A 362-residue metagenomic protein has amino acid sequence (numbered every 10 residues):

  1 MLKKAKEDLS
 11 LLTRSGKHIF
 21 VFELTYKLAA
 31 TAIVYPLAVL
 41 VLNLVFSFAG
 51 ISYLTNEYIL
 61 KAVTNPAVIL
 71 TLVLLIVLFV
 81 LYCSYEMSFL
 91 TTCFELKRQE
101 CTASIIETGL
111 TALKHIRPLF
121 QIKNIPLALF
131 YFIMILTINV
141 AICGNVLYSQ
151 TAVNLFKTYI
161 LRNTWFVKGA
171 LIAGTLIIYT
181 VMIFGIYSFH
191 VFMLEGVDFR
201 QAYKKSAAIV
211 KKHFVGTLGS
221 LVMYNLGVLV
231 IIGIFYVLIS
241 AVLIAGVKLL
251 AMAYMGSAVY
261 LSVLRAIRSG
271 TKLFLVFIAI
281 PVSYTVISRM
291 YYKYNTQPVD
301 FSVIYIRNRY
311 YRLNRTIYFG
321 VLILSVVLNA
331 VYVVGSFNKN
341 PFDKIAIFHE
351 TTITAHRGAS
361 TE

Functional and structural regions predicted by a protein language model:
M1-I347: Hydrophobic alpha-helical membrane segments
E350-T352: Membrane-embedded, lumen/periplasm-facing catalytic core of multi-pass transferases that use lipid-linked donors
H356: Conserved, mostly hydrophobic/aromatic
E362: A metal-dependent hydrolase metal-coordination microenvironment
